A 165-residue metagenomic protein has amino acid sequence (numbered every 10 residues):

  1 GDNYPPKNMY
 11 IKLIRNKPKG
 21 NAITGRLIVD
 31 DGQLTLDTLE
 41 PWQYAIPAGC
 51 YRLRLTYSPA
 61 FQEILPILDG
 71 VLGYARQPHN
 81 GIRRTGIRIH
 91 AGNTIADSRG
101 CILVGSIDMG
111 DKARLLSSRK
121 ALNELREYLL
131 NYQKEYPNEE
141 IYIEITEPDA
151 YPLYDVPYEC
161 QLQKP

Functional and structural regions predicted by a protein language model:
Y4-I141, E147-P152, Y158: Cell wall/extracellular polymer interaction/catalysis modules
Y154-D155, Q163: Transmembrane helix recognition focused on a "late"/terminal membrane span
